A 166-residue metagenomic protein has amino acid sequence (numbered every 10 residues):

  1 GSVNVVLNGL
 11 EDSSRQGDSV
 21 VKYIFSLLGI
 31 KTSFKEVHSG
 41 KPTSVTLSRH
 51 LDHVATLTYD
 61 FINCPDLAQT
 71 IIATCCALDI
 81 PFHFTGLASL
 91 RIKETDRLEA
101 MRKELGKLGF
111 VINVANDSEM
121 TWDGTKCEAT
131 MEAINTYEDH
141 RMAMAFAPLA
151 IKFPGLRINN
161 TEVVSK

Functional and structural regions predicted by a protein language model:
G1-K166: Short, structured segments at the rim of ligand-binding sites
